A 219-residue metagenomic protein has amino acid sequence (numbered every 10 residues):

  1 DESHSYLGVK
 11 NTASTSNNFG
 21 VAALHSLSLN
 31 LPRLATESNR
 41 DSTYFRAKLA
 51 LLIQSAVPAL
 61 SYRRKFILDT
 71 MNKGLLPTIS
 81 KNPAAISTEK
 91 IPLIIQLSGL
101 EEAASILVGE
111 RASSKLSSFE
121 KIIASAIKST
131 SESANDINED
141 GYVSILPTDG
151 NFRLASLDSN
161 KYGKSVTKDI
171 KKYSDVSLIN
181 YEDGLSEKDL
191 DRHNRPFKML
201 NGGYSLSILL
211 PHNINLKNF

Functional and structural regions predicted by a protein language model:
D1-E89, E110, L116-S117, S129-F219: Conserved catalytic cores of very large enzyme subunits
V21, S87-A104: Conserved phosphate/anionic-ligand binding catalytic regions in large, soluble enzymes, centered on
E120-I123, I127: Amphipathic alpha-helical segments in well-structured domains
